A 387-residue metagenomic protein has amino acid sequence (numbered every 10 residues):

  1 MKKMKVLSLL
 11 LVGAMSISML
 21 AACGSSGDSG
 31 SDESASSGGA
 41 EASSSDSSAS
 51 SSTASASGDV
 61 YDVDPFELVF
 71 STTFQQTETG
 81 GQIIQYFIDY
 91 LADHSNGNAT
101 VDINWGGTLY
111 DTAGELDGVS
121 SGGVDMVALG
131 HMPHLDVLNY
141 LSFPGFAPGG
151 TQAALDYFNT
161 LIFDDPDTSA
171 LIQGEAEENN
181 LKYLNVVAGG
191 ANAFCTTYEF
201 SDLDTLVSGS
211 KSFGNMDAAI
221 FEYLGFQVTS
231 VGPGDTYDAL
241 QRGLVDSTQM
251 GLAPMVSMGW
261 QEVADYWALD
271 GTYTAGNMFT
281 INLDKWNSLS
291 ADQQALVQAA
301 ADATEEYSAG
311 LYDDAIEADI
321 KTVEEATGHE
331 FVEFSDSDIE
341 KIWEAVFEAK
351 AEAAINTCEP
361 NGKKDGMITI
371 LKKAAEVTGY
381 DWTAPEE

Functional and structural regions predicted by a protein language model:
M1-E67, D381-E387: Short, low-complexity disordered leader/linker segments with a strong preference for bacterial N-terminal type II
G24-G30, A54-D156, K182-E387: N-terminal secretory/targeting leader peptides
T151-E178, I355-E359: Short, solvent-exposed loop/beta-turn-alpha elements that line the ligand-binding surface or hinge of extracytoplasmic
